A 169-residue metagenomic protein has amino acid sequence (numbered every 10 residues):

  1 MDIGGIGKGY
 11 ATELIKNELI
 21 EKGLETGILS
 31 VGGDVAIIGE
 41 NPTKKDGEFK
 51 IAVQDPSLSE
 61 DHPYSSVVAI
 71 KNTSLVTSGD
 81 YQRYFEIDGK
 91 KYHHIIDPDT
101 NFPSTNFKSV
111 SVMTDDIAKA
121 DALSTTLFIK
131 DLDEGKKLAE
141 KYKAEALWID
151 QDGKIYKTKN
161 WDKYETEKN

Functional and structural regions predicted by a protein language model:
M1-N169: Mature catalytic core of soluble alpha/beta enzymes
